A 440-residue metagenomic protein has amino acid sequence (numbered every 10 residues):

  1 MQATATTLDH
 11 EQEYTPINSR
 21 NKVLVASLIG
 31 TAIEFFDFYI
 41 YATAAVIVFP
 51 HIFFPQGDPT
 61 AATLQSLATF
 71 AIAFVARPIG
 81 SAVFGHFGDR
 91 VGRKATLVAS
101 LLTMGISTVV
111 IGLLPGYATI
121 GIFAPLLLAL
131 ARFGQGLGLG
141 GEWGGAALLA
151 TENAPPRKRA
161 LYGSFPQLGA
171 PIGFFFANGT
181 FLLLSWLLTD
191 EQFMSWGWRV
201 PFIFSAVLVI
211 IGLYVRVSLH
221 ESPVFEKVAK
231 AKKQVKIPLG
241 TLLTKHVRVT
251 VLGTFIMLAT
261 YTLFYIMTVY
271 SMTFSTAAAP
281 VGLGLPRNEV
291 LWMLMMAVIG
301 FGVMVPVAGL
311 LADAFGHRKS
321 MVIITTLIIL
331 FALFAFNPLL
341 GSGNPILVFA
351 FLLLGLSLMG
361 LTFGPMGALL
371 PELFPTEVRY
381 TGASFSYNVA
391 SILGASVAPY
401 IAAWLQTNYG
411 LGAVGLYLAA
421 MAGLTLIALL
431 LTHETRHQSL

Functional and structural regions predicted by a protein language model:
A42-T43, H246-F301, G394-A398: Extracytoplasmic gate region of multi-pass secondary transporters
A45-R77: Extracellular/periplasmic helix-loop-helix junction of adjacent transmembrane segments in MFS-like secondary
S81-R93, V305-H317: Helix-to-loop junctions at the C-terminal end of transmembrane segments in multipass secondary transporters
R90-L102, A314-T326: Cytoplasmic membrane-interface "Motif A"-like loop-to-helix N-cap segments of 12-TM Major Facilitator Superfamily
L102-I120, T326-S342: C-terminal ends and interior cores of transmembrane alpha-helices in multi-pass membrane transporters/permeases
L161-S185, Y387-A398: Glycine-rich segments within core transmembrane alpha-helices of 12-TM secondary carriers
G212-L219, M421-L440: Multi-pass alpha-helical transporter architecture, strongest for 12-TM Major Facilitator/SLC carriers used
R318-P365: C-terminal transmembrane helical hairpin of 12-TM major facilitator-type secondary transporters
